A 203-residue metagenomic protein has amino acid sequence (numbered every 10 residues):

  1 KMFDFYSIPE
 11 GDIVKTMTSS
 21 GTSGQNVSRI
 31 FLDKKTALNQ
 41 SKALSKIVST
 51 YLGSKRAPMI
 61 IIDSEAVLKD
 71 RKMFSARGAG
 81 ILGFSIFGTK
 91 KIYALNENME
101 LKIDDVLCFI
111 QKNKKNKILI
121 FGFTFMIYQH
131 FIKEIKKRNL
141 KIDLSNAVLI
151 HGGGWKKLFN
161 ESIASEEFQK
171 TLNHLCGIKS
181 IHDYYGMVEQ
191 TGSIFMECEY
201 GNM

Functional and structural regions predicted by a protein language model:
K1-T18, N26-I30, S45-Y51, D70: Active-site diphosphate/adenylate-binding microenvironment
S23, L52, L175-C176: A broad structural signal for alpha-helix termini and local helix breaks/kinks
Q25, A66, G154-K157: A short, flexible beta-alpha/helix-coil linker loop
Q25-N39, G53-K55: Short "domain-exit" segments at the C-terminal end of structured domains
S28-L32, S41, K69-S75, F131-I132: Short, conserved acidic/polar surface loops in the N-terminal third of protein domains
S41-S54, D104-K112: Conserved ATP-dependent adenylate/AMP-binding module captured primarily in the ANL superfamily
V48-L82: Conserved AMP-binding loop of ANL adenylate-forming enzymes
K72, L82-M203: Active-site glycine/GP-rich loop and adjacent strand/helix microenvironment that borders small-molecule binding pockets
